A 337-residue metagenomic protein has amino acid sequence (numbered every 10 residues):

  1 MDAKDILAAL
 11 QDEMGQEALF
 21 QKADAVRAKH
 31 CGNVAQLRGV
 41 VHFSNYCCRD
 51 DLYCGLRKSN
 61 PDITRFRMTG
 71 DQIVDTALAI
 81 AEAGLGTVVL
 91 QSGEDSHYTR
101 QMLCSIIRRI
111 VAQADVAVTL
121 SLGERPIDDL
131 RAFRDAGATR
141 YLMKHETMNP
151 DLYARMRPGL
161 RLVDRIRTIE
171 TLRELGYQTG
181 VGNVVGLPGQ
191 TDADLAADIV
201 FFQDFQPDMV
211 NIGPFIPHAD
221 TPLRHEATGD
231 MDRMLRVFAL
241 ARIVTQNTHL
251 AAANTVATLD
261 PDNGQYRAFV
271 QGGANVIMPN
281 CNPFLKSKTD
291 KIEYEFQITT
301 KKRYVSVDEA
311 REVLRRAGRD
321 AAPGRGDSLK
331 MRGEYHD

Functional and structural regions predicted by a protein language model:
M1-M14, M209-D337: Auxiliary Fe-S-binding modules of radical SAM enzymes
D2-Q36: An N-cap/entry alpha-helix motif that binds or orients negatively charged groups
A23, D51, L90, M143 (+4 more regions): Conserved, mostly hydrophobic/aromatic
C31-Q72: Canonical Radical SAM [4Fe-4S] cluster-binding loop centered on the CxxxCxxC motif and its immediate flanking residues
V41-F43, E94-S96, L122-P126, T147-N149 (+4 more regions): Active-site-proximal loop/turn and secondary-structure-junction residues that shape catalytic pockets, frequently
K58-T76, I80-Q101, I107-I169, Q178-V185 (+1 more regions): Core AdoMet radical
Y98-L122, L160-G180, H225-H249, K302-G318: Alpha-helix-loop-beta-strand connector modules within alpha/beta enzyme cores
P126-F133, P188-F202, T258-G272: Catalytic cores of alpha/beta
